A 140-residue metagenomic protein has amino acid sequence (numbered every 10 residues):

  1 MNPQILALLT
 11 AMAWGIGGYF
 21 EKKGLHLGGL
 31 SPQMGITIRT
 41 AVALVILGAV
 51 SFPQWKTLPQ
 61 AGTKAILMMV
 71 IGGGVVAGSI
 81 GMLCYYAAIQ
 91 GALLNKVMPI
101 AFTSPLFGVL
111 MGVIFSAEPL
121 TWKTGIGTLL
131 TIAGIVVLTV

Functional and structural regions predicted by a protein language model:
M1-L9, H26-L27, A41-I71, S79-G91 (+1 more regions): Membrane-interface interhelical linkers
I5, L9-M12, T37-V42, G72 (+3 more regions): Hydrophobic residues within alpha-helical transmembrane segments of multi-pass solute transporters/permease subunits
I5, M34, K96, P119-T124: Residue-level recognition of membrane-helix boundary sites in multi-pass small-molecule transporters
T10, L47, K123-T139: Hydrophobic transmembrane alpha-helices of multi-pass small-molecule transport proteins
G15, Y19, G48, V75-S79 (+1 more regions): Hydrophobic/small/kink-forming positions within alpha-helical transmembrane segments of polytopic membrane proteins
I16-V42: Juxtamembrane helix-loop-helix junctions in multi-pass membrane proteins
L30-R39, G78, M82-V109: Helix-helix packing/entry segments at the starts of transmembrane helices
P105-G125: C-terminal transmembrane-helix exit sites in multi-pass transporters
